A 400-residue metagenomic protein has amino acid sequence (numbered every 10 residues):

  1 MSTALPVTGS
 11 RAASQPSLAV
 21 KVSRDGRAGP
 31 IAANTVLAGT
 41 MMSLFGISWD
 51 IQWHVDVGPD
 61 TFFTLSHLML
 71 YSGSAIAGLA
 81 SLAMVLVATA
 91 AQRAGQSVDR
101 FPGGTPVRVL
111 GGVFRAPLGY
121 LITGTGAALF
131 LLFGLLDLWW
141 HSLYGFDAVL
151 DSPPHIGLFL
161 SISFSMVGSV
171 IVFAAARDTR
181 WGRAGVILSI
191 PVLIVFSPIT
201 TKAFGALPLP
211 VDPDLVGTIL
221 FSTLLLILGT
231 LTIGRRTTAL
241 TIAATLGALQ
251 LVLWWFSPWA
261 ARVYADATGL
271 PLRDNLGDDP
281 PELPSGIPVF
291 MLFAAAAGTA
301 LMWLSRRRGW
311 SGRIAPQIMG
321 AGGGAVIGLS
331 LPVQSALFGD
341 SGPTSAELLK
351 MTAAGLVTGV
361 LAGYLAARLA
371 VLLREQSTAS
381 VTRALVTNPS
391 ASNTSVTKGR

Functional and structural regions predicted by a protein language model:
S2-G29, A90-L118, R177-W181, W310-S311 (+2 more regions): Membrane-interfacial, low-structure loops and terminal tails that flank and connect transmembrane helices in multi-pass
S2-L82: N-terminal signal-anchor module of multipass membrane proteins
T3, L68-L86, I156-V172, T218-R236 (+2 more regions): Hydrophobic cores of alpha-helical transmembrane segments in multi-pass inner/ER membrane proteins, independent
G29-M41, F114-A128, D178-I190, R236-G247 (+1 more regions): Membrane-interfacial loop-to-transmembrane alpha-helix junctions, especially the N-terminal start
M42-I47, L129-L136, P191-K202, L246-W259 (+1 more regions): Aromatic-anchored segments of alpha-helical transmembrane domains
S48-L68, L136-P154, I199-I219, A260-P280 (+1 more regions): Membrane-interface interhelical loops and short amphipathic "cap" helices that link adjacent transmembrane segments
V107-I122, L136-S189, T200-L215: Membrane-interface helix-loop-helix junctions at boundaries between adjacent transmembrane segments
D274-D340: Extended, compositionally biased non-globular segments
